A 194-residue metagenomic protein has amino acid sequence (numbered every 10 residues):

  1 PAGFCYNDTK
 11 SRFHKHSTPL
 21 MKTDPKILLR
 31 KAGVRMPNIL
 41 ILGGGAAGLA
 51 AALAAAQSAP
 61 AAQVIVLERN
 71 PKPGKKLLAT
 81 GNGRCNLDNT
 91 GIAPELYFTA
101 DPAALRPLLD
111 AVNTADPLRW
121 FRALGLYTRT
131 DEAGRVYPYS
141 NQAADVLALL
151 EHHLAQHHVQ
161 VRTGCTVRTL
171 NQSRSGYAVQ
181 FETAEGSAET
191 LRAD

Functional and structural regions predicted by a protein language model:
S11-F13, L20-M21, P25-L28: N-terminal amphipathic/hydrophobic targeting modules at extreme N-termini, encompassing cleavable Sec/SRP-type signal
M36-A47: Beta1/beta-strand and adjacent pyrophosphate-binding region of the FAD-binding site in flavoprotein oxidoreductases
A56-A79: Glycine-rich FAD pyrophosphate-binding loop
N82-T130: Glycine-rich active-site loop/strand segments that organize a redox cofactor
R106-N113, A133-H152: Short beta-strand to alpha-helix junction loop
T163-G176: A conserved short coil-to-beta-strand element within the FAD-binding core of flavoproteins
G186-D194: Core beta-strand elements of the Rossmann-like FAD/NAD(P) dinucleotide-binding domain in flavoenzyme oxidoreductases
